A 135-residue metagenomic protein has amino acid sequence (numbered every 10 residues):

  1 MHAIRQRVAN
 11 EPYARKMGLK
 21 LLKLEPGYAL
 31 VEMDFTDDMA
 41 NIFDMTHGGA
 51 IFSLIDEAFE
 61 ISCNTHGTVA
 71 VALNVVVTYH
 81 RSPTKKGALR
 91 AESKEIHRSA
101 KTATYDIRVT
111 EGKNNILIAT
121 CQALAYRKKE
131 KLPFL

Functional and structural regions predicted by a protein language model:
M1-L135: Terminal targeting signals and extreme-terminal segments of soluble enzymes
